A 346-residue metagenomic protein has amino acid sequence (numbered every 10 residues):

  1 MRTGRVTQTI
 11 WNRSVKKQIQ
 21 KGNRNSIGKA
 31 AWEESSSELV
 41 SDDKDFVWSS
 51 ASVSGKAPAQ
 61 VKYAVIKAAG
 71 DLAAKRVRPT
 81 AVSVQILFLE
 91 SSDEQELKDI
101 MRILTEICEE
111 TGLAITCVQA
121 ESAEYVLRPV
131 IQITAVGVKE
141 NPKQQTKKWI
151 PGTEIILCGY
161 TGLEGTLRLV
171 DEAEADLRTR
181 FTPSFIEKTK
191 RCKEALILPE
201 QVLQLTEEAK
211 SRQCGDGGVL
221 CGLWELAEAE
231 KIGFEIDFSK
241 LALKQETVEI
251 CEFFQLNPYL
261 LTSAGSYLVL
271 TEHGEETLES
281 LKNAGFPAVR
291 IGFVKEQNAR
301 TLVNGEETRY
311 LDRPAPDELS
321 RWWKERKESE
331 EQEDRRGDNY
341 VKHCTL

Functional and structural regions predicted by a protein language model:
M1-L346: Helix-biased detector of long, well-ordered alpha-helical tracts
